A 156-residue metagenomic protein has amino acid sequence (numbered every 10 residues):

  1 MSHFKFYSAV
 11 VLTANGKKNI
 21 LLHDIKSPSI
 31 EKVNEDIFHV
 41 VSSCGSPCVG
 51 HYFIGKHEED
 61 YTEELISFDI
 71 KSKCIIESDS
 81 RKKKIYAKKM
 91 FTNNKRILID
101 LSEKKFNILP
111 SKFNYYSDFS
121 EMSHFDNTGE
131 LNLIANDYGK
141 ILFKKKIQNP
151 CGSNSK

Functional and structural regions predicted by a protein language model:
M1-K5, N34-G45, K71-K88, D118-D137 (+1 more regions): Short beta-strand elements that form the blades of beta-propeller/WD-repeat-like and other beta-sheet-rich scaffold
S2-L22, G45-L65, Y86-K112, Y138-K156: Surface-exposed loop/turn elements that mediate protein-protein interactions on large endomembrane-trafficking
L22-E31, T62-D79, N107-S123: Repeated scaffold domains used in trafficking and secretory/extracellular systems, primarily beta-propellers
L22-G50: Beta-propeller folds
